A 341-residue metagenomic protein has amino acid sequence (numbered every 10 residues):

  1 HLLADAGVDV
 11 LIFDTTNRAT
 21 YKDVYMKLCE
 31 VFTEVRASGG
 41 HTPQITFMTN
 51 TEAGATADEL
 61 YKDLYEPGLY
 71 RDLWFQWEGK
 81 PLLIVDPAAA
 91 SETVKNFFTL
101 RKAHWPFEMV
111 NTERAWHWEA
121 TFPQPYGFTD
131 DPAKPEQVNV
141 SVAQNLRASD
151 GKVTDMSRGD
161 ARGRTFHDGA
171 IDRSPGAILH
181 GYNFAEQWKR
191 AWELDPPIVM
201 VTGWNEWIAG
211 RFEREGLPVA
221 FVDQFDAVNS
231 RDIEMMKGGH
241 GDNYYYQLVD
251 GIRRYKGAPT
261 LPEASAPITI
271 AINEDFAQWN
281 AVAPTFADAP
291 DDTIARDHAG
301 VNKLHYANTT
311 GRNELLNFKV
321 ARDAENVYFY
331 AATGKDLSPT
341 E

Functional and structural regions predicted by a protein language model:
H1-A271, D275-F276, A283: Glycan-processing catalytic domains of CAZymes
I270-E341: Surface-exposed, glycine/proline- and aromatic-rich loop segments on solvent-exposed faces across compartments
